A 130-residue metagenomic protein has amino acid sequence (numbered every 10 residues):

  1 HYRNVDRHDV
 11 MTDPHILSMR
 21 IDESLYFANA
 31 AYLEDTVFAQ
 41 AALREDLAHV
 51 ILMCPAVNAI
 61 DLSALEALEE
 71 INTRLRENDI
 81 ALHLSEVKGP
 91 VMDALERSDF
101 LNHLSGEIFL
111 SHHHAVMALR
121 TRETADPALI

Functional and structural regions predicted by a protein language model:
Y2-I130: Structured cytosolic domains appended to multi-pass membrane proteins
